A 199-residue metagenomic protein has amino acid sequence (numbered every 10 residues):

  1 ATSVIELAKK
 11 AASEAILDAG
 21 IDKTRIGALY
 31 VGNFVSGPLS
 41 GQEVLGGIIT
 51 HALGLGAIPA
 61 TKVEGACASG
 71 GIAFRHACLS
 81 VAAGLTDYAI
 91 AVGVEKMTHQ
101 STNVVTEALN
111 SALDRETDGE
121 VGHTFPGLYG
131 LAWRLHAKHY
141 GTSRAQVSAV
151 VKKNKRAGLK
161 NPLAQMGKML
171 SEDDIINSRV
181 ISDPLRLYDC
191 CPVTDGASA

Functional and structural regions predicted by a protein language model:
A1-I5, E14, R115, H139 (+3 more regions): Condensing-enzyme catalytic core mediating Claisen C-C bond formation in acyl metabolism
T2-K9, R25, Y30, S36-G37 (+5 more regions): Metallocofactor- and cofactor-centric catalytic cores in central/energy metabolism, strongly enriched
I5-G20, L45, I49, A73 (+1 more regions): Short, well-ordered amphipathic alpha-helical segments that serve as non-catalytic structural scaffolds within diverse
S13-G27, H136-G141: Phosphate/pyrophosphate-binding loops at sites that engage ATP/ADP/AMP, CoA/4′-phosphopantetheine, polyphosphate
A15, I26-L29, G70, A77 (+2 more regions): Buried hydrophobic positions in well-ordered alpha/beta secondary-structure cores of metabolic enzymes
K23-N33, P59-G65, A89-V94, A145-K152: Beta-strand segments within the central parallel beta-sheet cores of soluble alpha/beta enzyme folds
S36-Y88, V92, K96-L128, M166-P192: Conserved catalytic cysteine-centered active-site region of acyl-thioester-dependent Claisen-condensing enzymes
G122-S171: N-terminal leader/propeptide and maturation segments of large enzyme subunits in energy/redox metabolism and hydrolases
